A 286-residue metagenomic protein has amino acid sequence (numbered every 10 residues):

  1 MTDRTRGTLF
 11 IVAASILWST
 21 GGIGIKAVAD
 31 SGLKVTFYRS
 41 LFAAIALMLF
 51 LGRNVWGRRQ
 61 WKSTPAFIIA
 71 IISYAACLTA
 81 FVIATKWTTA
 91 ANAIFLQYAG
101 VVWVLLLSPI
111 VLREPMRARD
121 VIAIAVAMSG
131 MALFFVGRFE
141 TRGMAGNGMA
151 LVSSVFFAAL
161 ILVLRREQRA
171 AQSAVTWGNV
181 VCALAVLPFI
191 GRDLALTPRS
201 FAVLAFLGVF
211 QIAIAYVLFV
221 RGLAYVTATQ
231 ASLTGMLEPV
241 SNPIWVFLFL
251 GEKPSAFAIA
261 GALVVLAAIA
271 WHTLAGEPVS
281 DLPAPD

Functional and structural regions predicted by a protein language model:
M1, S40, V136, M236-D286: C-terminal-most transmembrane helix of multi-pass membrane proteins
M1-A13, A43-I69, I110-V121, F139-A145 (+4 more regions): Membrane-interface interhelical linkers
M1-F37, I72, A76, A80 (+5 more regions): Glycine-/small-residue-enriched transmembrane alpha-helix faces in small-molecule transporters and effluxers
S19, I23, L41, M48 (+10 more regions): Hydrophobic/small/kink-forming positions within alpha-helical transmembrane segments of polytopic membrane proteins
V28, V35, A84, I110-M116 (+6 more regions): Hydrophobic/aromatic residues within transmembrane alpha-helices of multi-pass small-molecule transporters
K34-F37, L41-I45, V82-R113, S153 (+1 more regions): Specific alpha-helical transmembrane segments that line the substrate/conduction pathway and gating interfaces
L47, L51, Y74, L106 (+5 more regions): Hydrophobic transmembrane alpha-helices of multi-pass small-molecule transport proteins
A93-A99, L164-V181, I212-L248: Helix-helix packing/entry segments at the starts of transmembrane helices
